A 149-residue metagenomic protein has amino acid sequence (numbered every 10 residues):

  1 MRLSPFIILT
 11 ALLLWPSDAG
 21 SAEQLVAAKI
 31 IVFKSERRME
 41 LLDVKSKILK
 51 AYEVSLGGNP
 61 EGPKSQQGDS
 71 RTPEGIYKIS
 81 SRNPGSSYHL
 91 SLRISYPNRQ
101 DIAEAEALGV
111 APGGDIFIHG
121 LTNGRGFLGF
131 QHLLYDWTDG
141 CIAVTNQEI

Functional and structural regions predicted by a protein language model:
L3-L13: Sec-dependent N-terminal signal peptides
P16-S17: N-terminal signal peptide c-region/cleavage motif recognized by signal peptidases
E23-A28, S35, Y52-S80, R99-E104 (+1 more regions): N-terminal post-signal-peptidase region of extra-cytosolic proteins
E23-L25, S81-I149: Exported/periplasmic cell-wall-interacting domains
S46-I48: Residue-level signal for glycine
